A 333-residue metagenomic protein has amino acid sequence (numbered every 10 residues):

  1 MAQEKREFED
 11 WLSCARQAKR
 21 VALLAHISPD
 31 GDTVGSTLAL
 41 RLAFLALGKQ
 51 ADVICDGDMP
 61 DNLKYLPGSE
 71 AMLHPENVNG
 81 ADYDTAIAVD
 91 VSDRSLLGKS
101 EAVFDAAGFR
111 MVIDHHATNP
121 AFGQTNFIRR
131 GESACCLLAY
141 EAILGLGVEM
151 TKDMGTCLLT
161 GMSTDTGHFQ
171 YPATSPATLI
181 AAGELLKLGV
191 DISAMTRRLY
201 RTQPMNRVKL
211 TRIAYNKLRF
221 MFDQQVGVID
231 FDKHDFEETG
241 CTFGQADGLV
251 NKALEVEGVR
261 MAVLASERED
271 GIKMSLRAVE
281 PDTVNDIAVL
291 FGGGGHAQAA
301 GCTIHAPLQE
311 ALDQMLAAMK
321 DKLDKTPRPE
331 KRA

Functional and structural regions predicted by a protein language model:
A2-I27, G35-K64, G80-Y83, T164-A333: Hydrophobic helix-and-loop "lid/oligomerization" segment in the mid-to-C-terminal part of catalytic domains
A2-R6, P67-L73, V91-R94: Short gly/ser/thr-rich secondary-structure transition/capping motifs
G31-T37, R94-G98: Short glycine/serine/threonine-rich phosphate/pyrophosphate-binding segments that cradle anionic phosphate groups
I54, T85-I87, F109-I113, T125-I128 (+2 more regions): Hydrophobic/aromatic beta-strand patches that form the interior of the parallel beta-sheet core in alpha/beta enzyme
L66-S69, A106-A107, F122-G123, F291: Short, structured coil segments at secondary-structure junctions
A71-E76, F127-R130: Short acidic-hydrophobic, aromatic-tinged amphipathic segments that line or gate anion-handling sites
H74-G123: Active-site cofactor/cluster-binding pocket
I113-A181: Short alpha-helices
